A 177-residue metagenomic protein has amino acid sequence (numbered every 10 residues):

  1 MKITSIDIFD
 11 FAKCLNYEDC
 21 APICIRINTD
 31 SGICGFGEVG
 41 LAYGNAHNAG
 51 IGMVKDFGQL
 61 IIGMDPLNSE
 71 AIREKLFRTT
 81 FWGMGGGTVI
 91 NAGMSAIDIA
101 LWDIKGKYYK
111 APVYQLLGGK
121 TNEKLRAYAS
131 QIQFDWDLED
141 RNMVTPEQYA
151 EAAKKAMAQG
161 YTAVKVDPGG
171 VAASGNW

Functional and structural regions predicted by a protein language model:
M1-A42: Structured beta-strand/loop patches that form or line metal/cofactor-binding pockets in enzymes
M1-I6, K107, A111-K124: N-terminal amphipathic alpha-helix/helix-capping segment at the start of soluble metabolic enzymes
D10-F11, V113, Y149-E151: Glycine-rich, charged/polar anion/phosphate-binding loops that engage phosphate groups from diverse ligands
L15, Q115-L117, A153: A generic local secondary-structure boundary/capping motif
N28-Y108: Metal- or metallocofactor-binding catalytic centers and their adjacent structured scaffolds across diverse enzyme
S69, V113-Y114, D167: Flexible, glycine/charged-enriched surface loops at secondary-structure junctions
R78-F81, G118-S130: Short, mixed-charge aromatic SLiMs
K124, A129-W177: Metal-dependent enolase-superfamily TIM-barrel catalytic cores that perform enediolate-based chemistry
